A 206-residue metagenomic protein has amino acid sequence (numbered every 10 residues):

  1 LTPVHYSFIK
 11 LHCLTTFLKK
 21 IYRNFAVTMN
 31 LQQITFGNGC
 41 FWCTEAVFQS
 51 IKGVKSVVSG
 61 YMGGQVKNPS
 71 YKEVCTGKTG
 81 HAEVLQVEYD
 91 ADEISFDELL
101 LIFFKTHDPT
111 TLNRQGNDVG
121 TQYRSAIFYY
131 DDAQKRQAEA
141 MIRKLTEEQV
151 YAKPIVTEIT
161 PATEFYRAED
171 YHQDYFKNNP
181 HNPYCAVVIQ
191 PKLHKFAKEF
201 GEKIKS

Functional and structural regions predicted by a protein language model:
T2-Y6: Extreme N-terminal basic, low-complexity initiation segments that serve as generic localization/processing leaders
K19-I21: Polybasic, lysine-rich low-complexity intrinsically disordered segments
F25-S206: Flexible coil/turn and secondary-structure edge motifs
